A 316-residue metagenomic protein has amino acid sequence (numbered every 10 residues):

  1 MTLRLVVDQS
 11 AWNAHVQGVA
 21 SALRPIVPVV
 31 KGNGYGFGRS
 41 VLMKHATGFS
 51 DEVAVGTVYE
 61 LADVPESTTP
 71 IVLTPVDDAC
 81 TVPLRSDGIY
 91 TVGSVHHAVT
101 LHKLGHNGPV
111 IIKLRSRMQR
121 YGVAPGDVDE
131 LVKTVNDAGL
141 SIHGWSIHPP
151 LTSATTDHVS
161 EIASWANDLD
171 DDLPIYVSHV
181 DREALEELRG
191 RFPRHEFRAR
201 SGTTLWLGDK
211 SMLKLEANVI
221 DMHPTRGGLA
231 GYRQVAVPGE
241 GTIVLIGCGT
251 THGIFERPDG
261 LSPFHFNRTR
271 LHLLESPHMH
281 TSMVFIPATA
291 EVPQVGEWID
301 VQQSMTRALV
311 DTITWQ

Functional and structural regions predicted by a protein language model:
L3-A14, R24-D168, D172: Active-site-proximal beta-alpha core segment in soluble small-molecule metabolic enzymes
L5-D8, N13-V16, P28, D78 (+3 more regions): Active-site anion/phosphate-binding pocket segments in diverse small-molecule metabolic enzymes
V19-A20: Hydrophobic, well-ordered secondary-structure scaffolds
